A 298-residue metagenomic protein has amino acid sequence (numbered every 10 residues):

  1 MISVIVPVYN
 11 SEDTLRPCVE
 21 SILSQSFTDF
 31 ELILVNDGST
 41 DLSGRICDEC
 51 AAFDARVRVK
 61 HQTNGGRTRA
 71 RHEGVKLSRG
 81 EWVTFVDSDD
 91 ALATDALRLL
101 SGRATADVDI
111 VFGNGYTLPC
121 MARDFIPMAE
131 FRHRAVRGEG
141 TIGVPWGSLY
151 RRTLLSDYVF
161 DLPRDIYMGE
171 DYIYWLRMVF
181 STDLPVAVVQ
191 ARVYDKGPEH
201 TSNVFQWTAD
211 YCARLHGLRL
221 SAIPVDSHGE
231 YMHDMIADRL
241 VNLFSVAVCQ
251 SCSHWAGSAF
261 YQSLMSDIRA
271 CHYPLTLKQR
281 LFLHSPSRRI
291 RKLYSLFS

Functional and structural regions predicted by a protein language model:
E20-D29: Short, acidic, metal-binding catalytic loop of nucleotide-sugar glycosyltransferases
S21, N36-I46, D87: A conserved acidic beta->alpha catalytic loop
Q62-S78: Glycine-rich, basic loop-to-helix element that forms the pyrophosphate-binding segment of sugar-nucleotide handling
V83: Short aromatic/hydrophobic "clamp" motif used to bind/position activated sugar donors
A93-D161: Flexible acidic/His/Gly-enriched loops in nucleotide-sugar-dependent glycosyltransferase catalytic domains
F131-T208: Conserved nucleotide-sugar donor-binding catalytic segment
D183, A191-E199, V204-D234, D238 (+1 more regions): Catalytic core of nucleotide-sugar-dependent glycosyltransferases
C249-S298: Membrane-interface aromatic/basic loop that binds lipid-linked glycans or pyrophosphate carriers, typified by
